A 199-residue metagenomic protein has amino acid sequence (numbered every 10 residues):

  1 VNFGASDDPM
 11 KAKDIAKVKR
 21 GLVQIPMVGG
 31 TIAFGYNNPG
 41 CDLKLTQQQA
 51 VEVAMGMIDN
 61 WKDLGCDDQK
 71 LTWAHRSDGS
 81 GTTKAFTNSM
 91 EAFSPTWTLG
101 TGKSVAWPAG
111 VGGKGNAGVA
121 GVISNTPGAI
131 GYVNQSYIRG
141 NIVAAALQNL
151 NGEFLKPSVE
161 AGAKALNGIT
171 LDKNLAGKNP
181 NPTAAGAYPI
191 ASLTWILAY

Functional and structural regions predicted by a protein language model:
V1, N88-E91, I196: Short, polar/charged alpha-helical segment
V1-C66, A120-V122, I130-G140: N-terminal segment of the mature folded domain
N2, Q69-L71, P127-I130, L193: Loop/turn elements at helix/coil->beta-strand transitions in domains of secreted/extracellular proteins
Y36-N37, W61-K62, D68-G79, Y199: Short beta-strand->loop
P39-L45, G79-T82, T96: Short helix-loop capping/hinge motifs at secondary-structure junctions, enriched in acidic/polar residues
T82-G168: Ligand-binding pocket segment of bilobal, Venus flytrap-like solute-binding proteins
L150-Y199: C-terminal lobe and pocket-closing loops of periplasmic/extracytoplasmic Venus-flytrap solute-binding proteins
